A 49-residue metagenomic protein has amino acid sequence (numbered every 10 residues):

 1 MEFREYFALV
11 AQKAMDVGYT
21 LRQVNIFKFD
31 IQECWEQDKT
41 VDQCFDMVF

Functional and structural regions predicted by a protein language model:
M1-F49: C-terminal alpha-helical interaction appendages
